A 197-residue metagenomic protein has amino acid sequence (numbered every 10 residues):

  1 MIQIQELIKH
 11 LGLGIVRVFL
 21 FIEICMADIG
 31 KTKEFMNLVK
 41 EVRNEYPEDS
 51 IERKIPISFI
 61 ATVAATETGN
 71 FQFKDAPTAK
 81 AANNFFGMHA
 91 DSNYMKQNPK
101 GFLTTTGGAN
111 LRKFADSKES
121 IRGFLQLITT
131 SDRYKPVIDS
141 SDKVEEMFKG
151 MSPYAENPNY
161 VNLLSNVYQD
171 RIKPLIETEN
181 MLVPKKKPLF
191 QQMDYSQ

Functional and structural regions predicted by a protein language model:
Q3-Q5, G14, E23: Charged/polar low-complexity intrinsically disordered segments
Q5-E6, G30: Generic extreme N-terminus detector
L7-H10, Q192: Cationic, low-complexity basic patches in intrinsically disordered or flexible, solvent-exposed regions
C25-Q197: Catalytic cores of secreted/periplasmic lytic hydrolases that degrade extracellular macromolecules
